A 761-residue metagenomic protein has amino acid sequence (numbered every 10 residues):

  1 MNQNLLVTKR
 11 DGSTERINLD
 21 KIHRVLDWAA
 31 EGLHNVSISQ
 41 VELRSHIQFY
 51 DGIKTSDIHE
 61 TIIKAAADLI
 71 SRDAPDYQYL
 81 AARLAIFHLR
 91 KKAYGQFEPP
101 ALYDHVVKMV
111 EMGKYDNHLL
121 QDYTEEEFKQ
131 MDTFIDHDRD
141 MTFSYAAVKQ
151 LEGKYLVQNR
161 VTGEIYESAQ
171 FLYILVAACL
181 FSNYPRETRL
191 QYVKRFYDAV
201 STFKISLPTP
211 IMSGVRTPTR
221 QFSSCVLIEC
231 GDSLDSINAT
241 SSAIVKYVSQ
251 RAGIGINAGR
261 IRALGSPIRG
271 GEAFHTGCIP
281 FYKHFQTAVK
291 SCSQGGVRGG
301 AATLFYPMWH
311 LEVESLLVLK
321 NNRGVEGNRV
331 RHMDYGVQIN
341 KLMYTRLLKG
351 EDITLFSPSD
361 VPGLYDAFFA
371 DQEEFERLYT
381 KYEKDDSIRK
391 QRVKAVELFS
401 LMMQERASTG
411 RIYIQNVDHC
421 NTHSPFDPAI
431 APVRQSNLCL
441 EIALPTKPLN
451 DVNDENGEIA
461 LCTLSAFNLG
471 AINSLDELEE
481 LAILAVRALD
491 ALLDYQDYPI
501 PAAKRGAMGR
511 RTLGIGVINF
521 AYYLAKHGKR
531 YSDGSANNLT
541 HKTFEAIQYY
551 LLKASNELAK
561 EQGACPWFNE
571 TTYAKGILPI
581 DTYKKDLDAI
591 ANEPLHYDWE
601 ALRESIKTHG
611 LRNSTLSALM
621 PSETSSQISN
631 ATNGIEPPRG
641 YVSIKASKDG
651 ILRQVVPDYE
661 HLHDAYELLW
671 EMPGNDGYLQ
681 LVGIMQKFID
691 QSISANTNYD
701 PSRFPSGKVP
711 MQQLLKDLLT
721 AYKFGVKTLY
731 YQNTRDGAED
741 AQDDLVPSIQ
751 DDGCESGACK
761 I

Functional and structural regions predicted by a protein language model:
M1-Q3, S13, V36-I174, A178 (+1 more regions): Core nucleic-acid recognition elements
S13-I17, E164-E167, E187-Q191, I211-T217 (+14 more regions): Alpha-helix capping and helix-loop boundary segments enriched in small/acidic/polar residues
R44, I63-A65, Y79-F87, A199 (+13 more regions): A glycine-rich phosphate-binding loop feature that marks nucleotide/adenosyl-phosphate handling sites
Y77-G113, K149, I339-K341, C420-D451 (+9 more regions): Terminal amphipathic helices with adjacent charged low-complexity linkers/tails
T124-Q150, L440-T446, L489, L493-D494 (+3 more regions): Catalytic alpha/beta core of large soluble enzyme barrels
V157, E164, F171-R189, V193 (+9 more regions): Function-dense linear segments that define catalytic or interfacial modules in macromolecule-processing proteins
A199, A482-K504, M508, R530-S622 (+1 more regions): Internal maturation/activation junctions in enzymes
V318, G327, R331-T409, V417: Polar, glycine-rich mid-to-C-terminal structural blocks that act as macromolecule-binding/assembly scaffolds
